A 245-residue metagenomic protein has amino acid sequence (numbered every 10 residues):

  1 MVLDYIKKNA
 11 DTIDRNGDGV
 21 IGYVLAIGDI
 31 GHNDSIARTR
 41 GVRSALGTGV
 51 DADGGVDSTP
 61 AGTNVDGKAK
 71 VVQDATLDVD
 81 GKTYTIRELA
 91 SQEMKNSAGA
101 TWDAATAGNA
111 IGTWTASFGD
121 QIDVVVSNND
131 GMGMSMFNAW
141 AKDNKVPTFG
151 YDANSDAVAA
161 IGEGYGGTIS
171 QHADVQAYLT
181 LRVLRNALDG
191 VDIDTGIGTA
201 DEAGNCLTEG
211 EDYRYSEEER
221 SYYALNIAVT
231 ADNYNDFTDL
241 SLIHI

Functional and structural regions predicted by a protein language model:
M1-I243: A residue-level marker of the well-folded mature domains of exported/periplasmic proteins
